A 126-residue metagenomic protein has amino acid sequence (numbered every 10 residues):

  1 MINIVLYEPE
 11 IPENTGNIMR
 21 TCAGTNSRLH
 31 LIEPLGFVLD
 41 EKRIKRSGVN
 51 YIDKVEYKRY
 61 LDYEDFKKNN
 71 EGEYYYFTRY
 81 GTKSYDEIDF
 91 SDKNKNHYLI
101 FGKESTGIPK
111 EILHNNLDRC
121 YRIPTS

Functional and structural regions predicted by a protein language model:
M1-S126: Post-transcriptional modification and biogenesis factors for structured RNAs of the translation apparatus
